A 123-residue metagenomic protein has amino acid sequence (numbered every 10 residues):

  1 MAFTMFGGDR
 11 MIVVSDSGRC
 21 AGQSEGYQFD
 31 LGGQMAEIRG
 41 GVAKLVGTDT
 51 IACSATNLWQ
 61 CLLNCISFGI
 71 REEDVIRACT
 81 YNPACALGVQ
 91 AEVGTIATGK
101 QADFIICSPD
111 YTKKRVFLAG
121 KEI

Functional and structural regions predicted by a protein language model:
F3-S15, C20-T98, A102-I106: His/Asp/Glu-enriched, well-ordered alpha-helical/loop segment that forms or immediately abuts the divalent-metal
D110-F117: Short, Lys/Arg- and Gly-enriched loop/turn segments at beta-strand edges
